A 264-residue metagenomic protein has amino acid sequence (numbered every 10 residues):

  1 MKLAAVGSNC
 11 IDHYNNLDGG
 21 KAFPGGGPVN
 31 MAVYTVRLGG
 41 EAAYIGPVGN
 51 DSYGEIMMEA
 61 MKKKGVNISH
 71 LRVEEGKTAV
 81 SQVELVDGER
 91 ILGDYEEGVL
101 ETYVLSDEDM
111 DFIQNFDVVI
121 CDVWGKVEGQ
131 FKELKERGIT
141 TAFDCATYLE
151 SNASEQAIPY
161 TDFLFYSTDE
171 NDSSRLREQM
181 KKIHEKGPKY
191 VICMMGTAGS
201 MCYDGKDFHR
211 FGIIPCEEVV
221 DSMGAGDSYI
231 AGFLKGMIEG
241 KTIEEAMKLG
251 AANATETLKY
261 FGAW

Functional and structural regions predicted by a protein language model:
M1-G19: Positively charged, low-complexity intrinsically disordered leader regions
C10, P28-V29, E96-V99, C145-E150 (+2 more regions): Short, acidic/turn-prone active-site loops that include or flank metal/cofactor- and phosphate-binding residues
I11-N15, G40-D117: Conserved N-terminal subdomain of the carbohydrate kinase-like
G19-T35: Short catalytic helix/loop segments, enriched in acidic residues and glycine and frequently bearing histidine
A32-E41, G236-I238: Alpha-helix C-terminal capping segments
V36, Q114-N115, E128-T141: Glycosyltransferases and closely related glycan-assembly transferases that use nucleotide-activated donors
K135-F211: Conserved phosphate/ATP/ADP-binding segment of small-molecule kinases
R177-W264: Conserved phosphate-binding/catalytic region of the ribokinase-like
